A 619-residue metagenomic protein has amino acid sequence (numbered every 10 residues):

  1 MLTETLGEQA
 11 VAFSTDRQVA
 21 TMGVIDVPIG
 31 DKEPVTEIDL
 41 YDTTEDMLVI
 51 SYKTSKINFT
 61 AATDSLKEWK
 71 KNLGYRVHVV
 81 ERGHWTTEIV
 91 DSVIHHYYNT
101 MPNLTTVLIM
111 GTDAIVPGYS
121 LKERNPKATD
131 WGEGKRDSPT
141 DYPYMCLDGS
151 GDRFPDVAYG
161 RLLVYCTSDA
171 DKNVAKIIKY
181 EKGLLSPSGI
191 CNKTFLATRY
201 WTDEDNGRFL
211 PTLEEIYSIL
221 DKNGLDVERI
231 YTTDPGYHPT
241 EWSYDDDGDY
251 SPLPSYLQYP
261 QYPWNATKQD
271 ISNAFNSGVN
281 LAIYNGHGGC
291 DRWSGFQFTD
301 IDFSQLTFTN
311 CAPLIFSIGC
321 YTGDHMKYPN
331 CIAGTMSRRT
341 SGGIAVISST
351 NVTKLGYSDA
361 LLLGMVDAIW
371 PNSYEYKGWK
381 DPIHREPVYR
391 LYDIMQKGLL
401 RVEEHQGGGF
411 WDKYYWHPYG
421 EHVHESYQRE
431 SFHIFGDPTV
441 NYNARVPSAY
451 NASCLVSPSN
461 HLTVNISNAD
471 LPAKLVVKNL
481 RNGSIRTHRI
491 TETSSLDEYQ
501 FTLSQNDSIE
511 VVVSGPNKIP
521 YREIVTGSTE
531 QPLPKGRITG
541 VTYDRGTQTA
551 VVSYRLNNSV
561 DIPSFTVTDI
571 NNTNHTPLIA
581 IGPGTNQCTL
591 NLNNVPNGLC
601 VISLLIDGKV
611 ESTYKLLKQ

Functional and structural regions predicted by a protein language model:
M1-T526: Cysteine-dependent hydrolase recognition
N441, Q500-T502, I524, T542 (+4 more regions): Generic structural detector for well-ordered beta-strands
T463-S467, V551-N557: Short edge beta-strand/loop segments characteristic of extracellular beta-sandwich folds
K478-I485, P516, V567-N574, D607-K609: Change "in extracellular beta-sheet-rich domains … of secreted and cell-surface proteins" to "in beta-sheet-rich domains
I490-E498, S564, T573-V595, G608-V610 (+1 more regions): Glycine-centered tight-turn motifs at strand-turn-strand junctions
I509, N586, C600-I602: A short tyrosine-centered beta-strand micro-motif
E530-S553, N574, N593, N597-Q619: C-terminal tail/sorting-segment detector
D561-P563, V567: Contiguous segments within soluble domain cores/interaction surfaces
